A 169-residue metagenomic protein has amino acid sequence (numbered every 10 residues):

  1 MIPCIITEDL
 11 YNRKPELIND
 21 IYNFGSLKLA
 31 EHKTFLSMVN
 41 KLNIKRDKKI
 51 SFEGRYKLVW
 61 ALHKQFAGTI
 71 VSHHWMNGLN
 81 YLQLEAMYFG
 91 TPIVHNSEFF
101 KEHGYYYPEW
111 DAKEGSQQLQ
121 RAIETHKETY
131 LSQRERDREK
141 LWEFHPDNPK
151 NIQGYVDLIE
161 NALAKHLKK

Functional and structural regions predicted by a protein language model:
M1-D9, S116, Q120, K150-L158: Well-ordered, non-membrane alpha-helical segments in soluble/globular domains
M1-I50: Conserved catalytic-core segment of nucleotide-activated headgroup transferases in glycan assembly
I2, L62-Q65, Y88, K113 (+1 more regions): Domain-length accessory/inserted modules outside core catalytic folds
D9-N12, R121-E124, N161, K165: A generic structural signal for well-ordered alpha-helical segments enriched in polar/charged residues
L27-L29, Y56, F99, W110: Short, solvent-exposed coil/turn elements at secondary-structure transition points
L29-F89: Donor nucleotide-activated moiety binding/catalytic core segment of transferases that use nucleotide-activated donors
Q65, V71-P146: Catalytic binding pocket for nucleotide-activated donors in carbohydrate/polymer assembly enzymes
E143-K169: C-terminal alpha-helical cap of glycosyltransferases
